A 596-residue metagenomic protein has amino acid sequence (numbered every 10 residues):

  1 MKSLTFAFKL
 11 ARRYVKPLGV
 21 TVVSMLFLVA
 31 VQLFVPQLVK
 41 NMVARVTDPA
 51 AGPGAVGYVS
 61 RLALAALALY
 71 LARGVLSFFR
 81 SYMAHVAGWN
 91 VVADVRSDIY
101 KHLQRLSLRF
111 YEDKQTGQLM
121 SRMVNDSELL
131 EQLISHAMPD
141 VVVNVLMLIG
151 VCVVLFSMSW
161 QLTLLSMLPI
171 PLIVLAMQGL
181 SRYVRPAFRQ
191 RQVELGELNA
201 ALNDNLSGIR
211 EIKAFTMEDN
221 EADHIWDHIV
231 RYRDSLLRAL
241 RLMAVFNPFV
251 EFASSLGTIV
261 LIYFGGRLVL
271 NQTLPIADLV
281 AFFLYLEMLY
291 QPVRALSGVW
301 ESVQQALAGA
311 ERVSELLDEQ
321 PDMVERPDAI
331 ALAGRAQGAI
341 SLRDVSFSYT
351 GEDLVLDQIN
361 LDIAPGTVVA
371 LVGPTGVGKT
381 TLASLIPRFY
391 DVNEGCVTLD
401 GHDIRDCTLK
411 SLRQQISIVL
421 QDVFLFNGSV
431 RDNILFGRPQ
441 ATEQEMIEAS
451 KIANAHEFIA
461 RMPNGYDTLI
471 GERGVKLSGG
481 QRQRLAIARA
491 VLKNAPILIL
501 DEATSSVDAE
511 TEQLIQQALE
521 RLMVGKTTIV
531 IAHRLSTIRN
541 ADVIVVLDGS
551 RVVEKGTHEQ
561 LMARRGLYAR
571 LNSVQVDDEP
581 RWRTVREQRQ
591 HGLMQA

Functional and structural regions predicted by a protein language model:
M1-V35, T47-A63, F79-G88, K101 (+9 more regions): Membrane-integrated ABC transporters
K2-S3, A11, V43, R80 (+4 more regions): Juxtamembrane loop-to-helix connectors within ABC transporter transmembrane domains
R13, P17-A30, P139-Q190, Y263-L274 (+1 more regions): Transmembrane helices of ABC transporter permease
L18-L76, F156-Q161, I259, Y263 (+1 more regions): Transmembrane helix-loop-helix hairpins at lipid-water interfaces of multipass membrane proteins, especially the type-1
P49-A50, V154-P171, R238-E311, L316: Helix-loop-helix
I99, L103, I212, V313 (+1 more regions): Helix-loop junctions and hydrophobic alpha-helical segments within the transmembrane domains of large membrane
L108-R109, N125-I134, M138, V142 (+7 more regions): An intracellular "coupling" helix at the cytosolic face of ABC transporter transmembrane type-1 domains
E325, A333-A596: ABC-type nucleotide-binding domain
